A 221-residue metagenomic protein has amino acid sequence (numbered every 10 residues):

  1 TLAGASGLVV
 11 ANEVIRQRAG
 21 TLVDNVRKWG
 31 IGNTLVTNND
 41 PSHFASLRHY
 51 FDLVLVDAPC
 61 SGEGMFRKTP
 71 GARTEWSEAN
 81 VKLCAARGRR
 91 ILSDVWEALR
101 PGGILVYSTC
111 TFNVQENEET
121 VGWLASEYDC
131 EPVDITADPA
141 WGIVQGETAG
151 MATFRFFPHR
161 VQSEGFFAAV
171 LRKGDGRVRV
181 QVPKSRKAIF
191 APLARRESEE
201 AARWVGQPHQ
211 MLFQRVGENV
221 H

Functional and structural regions predicted by a protein language model:
A3-G4, L99-P101: Helix-to-beta-strand junctions that scaffold the AdoMet/dcAdoMet cofactor pocket in Class I SAM-dependent enzymes
V10-H49: S-adenosyl-L-methionine
Q17, L53-D94, C110-N117: Mobile active-site "lid"/loop adjacent to the S-adenosyl-L-methionine
I31, P101, W123-A137, V144-M151 (+1 more regions): A SAM-dependent methyltransferase catalytic signature shared across enzymes that methylate proteins
F51, A79, R87, E118-W141: Conserved Class I S-adenosyl-L-methionine
G102-T109: Conserved beta-strand signature within the Rossmann-like core of class I S-adenosyl-L-methionine
E147-P183: Core SAM-dependent methyltransferase catalytic element
E164, G174-H221: Polybasic, low-complexity RNA-engagement segments
